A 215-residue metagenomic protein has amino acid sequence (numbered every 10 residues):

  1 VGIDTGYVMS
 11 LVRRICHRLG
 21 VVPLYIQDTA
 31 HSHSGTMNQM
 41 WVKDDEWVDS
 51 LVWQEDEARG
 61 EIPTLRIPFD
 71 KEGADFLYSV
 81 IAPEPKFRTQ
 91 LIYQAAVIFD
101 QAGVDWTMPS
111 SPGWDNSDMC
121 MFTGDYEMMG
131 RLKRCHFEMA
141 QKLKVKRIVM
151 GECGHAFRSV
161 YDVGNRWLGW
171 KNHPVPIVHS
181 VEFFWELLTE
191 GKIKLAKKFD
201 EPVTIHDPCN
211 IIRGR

Functional and structural regions predicted by a protein language model:
V1-G151, H155-A156, V163: Iron-sulfur-cluster electron-transfer modules
G73-D75, K144-K146, P174, A196 (+1 more regions): A general structural motif
V80, E152, H179-V181, D207: Short, structured patches in soluble enzyme cores that scaffold and shape functional sites
E84-Q90, W185-L187, N210-R215: Active-site glycine- and acidic-residue-rich loops that bind and position anionic ligands or nucleotide-like cofactors
L143, R166-K171: Inter-helical turn/loop segments and adjacent helix faces that build the functional surface of alpha-helical bundle
R158-S159, R213: Glycine/Thr-rich phosphate-binding loops of Rossmann-like dinucleotide-binding domains
G169-K198: Short, flexible loop segments at boundaries between secondary-structure elements
T189-R215: Redox cofactor-anchoring modules in respiratory/redox and cofactor-processing assemblies
